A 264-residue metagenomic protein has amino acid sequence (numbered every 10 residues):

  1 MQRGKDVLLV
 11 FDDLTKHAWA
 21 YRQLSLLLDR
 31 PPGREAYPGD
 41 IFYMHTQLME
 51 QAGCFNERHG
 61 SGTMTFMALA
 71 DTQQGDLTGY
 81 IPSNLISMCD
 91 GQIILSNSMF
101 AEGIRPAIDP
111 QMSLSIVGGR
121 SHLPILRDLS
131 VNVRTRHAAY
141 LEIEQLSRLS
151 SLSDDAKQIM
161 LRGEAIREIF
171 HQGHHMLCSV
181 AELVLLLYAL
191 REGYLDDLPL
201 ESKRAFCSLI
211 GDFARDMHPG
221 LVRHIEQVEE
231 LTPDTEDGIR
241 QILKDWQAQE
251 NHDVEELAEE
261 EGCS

Functional and structural regions predicted by a protein language model:
Q2, L8, K16, L26-M64 (+1 more regions): Conserved catalytic/coupling modules of large nucleotide/cofactor-utilizing molecular machines
A18-R22: Conserved ATPase-coupling elements of RecA-like P-loop NTPase cores
